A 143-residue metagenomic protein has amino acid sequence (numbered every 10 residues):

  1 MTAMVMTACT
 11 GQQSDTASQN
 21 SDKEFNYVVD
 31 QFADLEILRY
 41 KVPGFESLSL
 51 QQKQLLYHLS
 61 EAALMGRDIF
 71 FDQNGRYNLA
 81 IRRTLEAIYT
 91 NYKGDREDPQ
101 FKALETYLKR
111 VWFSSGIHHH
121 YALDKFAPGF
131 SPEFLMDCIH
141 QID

Functional and structural regions predicted by a protein language model:
M1-A3: Sec-dependent signal peptide hydrophobic core
V5-A8: C-terminal motif of bacterial Sec signal peptides marking the signal peptidase cleavage site
T10-Q12: Bacterial signal peptide processing site
D15-Q19: Charge-rich, low-complexity intrinsically disordered and helical linker regions
D22-D143: N-terminal helix-rich structural modules
